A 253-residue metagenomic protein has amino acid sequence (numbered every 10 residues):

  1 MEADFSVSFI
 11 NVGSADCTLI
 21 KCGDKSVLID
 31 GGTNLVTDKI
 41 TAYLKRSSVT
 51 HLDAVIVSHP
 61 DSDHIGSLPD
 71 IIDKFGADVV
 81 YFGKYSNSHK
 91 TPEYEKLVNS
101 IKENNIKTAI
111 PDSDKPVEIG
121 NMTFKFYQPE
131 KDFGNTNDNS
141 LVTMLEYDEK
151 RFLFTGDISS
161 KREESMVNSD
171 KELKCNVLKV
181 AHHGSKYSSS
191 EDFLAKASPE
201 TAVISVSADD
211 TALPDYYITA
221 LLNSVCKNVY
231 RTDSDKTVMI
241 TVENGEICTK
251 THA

Functional and structural regions predicted by a protein language model:
M1-A253: Non-globular, low-confidence helical/coil segments that flank catalytic cores
